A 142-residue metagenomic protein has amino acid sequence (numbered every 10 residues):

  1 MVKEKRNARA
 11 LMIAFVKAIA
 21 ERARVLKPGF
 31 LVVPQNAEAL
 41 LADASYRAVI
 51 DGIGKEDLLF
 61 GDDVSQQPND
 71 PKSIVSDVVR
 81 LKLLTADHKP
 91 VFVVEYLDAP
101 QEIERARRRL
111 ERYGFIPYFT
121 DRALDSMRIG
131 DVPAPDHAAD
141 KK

Functional and structural regions predicted by a protein language model:
M1-K142: Glycan-processing catalytic domains of CAZymes
